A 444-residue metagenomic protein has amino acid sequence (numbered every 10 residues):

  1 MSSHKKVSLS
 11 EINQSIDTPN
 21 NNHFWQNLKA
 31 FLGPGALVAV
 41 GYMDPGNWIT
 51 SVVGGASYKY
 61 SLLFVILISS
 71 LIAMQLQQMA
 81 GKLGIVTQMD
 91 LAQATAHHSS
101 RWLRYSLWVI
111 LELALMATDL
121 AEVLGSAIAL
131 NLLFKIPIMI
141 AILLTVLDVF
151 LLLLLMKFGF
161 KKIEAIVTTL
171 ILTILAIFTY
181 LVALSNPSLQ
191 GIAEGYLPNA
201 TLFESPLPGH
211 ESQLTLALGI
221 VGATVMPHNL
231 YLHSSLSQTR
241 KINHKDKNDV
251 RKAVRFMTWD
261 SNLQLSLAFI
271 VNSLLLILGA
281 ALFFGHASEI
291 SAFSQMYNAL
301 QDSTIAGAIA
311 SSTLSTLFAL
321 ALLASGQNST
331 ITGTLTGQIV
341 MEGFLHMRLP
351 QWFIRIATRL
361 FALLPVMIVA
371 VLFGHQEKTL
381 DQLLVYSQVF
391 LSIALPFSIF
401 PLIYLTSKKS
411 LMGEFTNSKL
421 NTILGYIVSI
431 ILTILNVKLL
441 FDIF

Functional and structural regions predicted by a protein language model:
S10-I16, T50-G55, Q78-L103, I128 (+5 more regions): Flexible loop linkers connecting adjacent transmembrane helices in multi-pass alpha-helical membrane transporters
Q26, V53-Q78, A92, A96 (+2 more regions): Extracellular loop-to-transmembrane helix junctions
V38, V65-H98, L107-L113, N328: Juxtamembrane transmembrane-helix boundary signature
I72-V86, S237-N248, S266-Y297, G374-H375: Extracellular/periplasmic helix-exit of transmembrane alpha-helices
R101-W102, M139-I142, L263, S315 (+3 more regions): Loop-to-transmembrane helix boundary motifs in multi-pass membrane proteins
W108-V109, L133-M156, L172-T173, I177 (+3 more regions): Transmembrane alpha-helical segments of multi-pass small-molecule transport proteins
L144-T145, L155-S185, L395, N417-N421 (+1 more regions): Membrane-interface loop-to-helix entry segments
V149, L172-S205, L214-A217, M226-S235 (+2 more regions): Hydrophobic alpha-helical segments and their helix-loop junctions in multi-pass secondary transporters
